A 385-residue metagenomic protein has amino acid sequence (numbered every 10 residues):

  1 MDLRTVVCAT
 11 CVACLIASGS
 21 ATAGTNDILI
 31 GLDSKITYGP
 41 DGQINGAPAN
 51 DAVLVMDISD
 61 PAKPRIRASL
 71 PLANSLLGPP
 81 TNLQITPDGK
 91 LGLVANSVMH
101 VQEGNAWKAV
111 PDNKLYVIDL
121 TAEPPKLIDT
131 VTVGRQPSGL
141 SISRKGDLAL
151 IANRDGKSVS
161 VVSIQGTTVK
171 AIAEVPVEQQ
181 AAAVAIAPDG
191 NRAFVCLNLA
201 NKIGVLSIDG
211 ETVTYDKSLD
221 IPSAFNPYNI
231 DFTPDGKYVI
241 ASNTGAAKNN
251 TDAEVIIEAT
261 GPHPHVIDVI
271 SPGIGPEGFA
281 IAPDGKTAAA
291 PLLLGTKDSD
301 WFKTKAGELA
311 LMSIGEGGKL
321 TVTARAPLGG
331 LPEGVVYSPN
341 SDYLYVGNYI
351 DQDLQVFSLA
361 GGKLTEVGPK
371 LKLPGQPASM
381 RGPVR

Functional and structural regions predicted by a protein language model:
M1-C8: Bacterial N-terminal signal peptides that target proteins for export
C8-S18: Bacterial N-terminal signal peptides
G19, A23-R385: Predominantly soluble domains enriched in secretory-pathway, periplasmic, or organellar proteins
